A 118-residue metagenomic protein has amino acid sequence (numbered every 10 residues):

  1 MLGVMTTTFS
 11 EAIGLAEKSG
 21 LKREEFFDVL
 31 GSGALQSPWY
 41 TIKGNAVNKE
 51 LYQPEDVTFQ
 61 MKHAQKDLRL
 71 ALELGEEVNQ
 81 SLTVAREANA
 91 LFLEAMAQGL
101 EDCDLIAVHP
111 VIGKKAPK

Functional and structural regions predicted by a protein language model:
M1-A116: Helical "substrate-binding/catalytic lid" subdomain of Rossmann-like NAD(P)-dependent dehydrogenases/reductases
